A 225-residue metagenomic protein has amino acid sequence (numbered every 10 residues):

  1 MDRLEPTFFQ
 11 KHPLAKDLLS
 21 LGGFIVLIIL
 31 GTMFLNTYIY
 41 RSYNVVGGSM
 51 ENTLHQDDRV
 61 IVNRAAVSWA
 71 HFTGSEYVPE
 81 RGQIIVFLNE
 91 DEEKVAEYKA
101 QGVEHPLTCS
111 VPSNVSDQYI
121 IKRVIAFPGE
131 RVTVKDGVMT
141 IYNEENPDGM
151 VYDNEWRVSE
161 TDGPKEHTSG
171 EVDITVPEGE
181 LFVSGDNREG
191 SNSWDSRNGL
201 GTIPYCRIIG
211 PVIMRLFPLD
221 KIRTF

Functional and structural regions predicted by a protein language model:
M1-D2, L30: Classical N-terminal secretory signal peptides
D2-L19, Y38-R41, H55-F225: Soluble "head" domains of membrane/secretory-pathway proteins
S20-Y38: Hydrophobic membrane-insertion alpha-helices, especially the h-region of bacterial N-terminal signal peptides
G31, T53-L54: A short glycine-leucine-enriched loop at secondary-structure breakpoints that most characteristically corresponds
Y43-M50: N-terminal signal-anchor transmembrane helix
